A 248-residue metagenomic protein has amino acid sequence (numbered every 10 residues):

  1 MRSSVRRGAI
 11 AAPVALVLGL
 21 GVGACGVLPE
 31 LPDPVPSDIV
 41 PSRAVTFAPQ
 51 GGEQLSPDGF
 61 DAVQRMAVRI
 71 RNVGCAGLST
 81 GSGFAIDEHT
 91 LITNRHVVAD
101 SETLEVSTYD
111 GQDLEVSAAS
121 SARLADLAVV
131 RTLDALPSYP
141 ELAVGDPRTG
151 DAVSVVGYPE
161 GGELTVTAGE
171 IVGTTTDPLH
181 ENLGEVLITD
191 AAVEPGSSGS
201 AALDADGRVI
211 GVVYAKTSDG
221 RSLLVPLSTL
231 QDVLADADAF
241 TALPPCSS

Functional and structural regions predicted by a protein language model:
M1-A15: N-terminal export and membrane-targeting signals
G21-A24: C-terminal motif of bacterial Sec signal peptides marking the signal peptidase cleavage site
G26-F60, V209-S248: C-terminal cap/linker of serine protease catalytic domains
E53-P57, M66-E88, N94, D113-E115 (+2 more regions): A conserved glycine-rich beta-strand in the N-terminal activation segment of trypsin-fold
F60-V63, S117-R131, G162, G173-I188 (+1 more regions): Gly/Ser-enriched beta-turn/beta-hairpin loop segments
A76-T80, D87-T165, T241-L243: Conserved active-site neighborhood of the chymotrypsin/trypsin-like protease fold
F84, A192-V212: Catalytic nucleophile loop of clan PA
S138-G184, E194-S197, Y214-S222: Flexible, gly/ser-rich surface segments that form the specificity/activation loops bordering the active-site cleft
